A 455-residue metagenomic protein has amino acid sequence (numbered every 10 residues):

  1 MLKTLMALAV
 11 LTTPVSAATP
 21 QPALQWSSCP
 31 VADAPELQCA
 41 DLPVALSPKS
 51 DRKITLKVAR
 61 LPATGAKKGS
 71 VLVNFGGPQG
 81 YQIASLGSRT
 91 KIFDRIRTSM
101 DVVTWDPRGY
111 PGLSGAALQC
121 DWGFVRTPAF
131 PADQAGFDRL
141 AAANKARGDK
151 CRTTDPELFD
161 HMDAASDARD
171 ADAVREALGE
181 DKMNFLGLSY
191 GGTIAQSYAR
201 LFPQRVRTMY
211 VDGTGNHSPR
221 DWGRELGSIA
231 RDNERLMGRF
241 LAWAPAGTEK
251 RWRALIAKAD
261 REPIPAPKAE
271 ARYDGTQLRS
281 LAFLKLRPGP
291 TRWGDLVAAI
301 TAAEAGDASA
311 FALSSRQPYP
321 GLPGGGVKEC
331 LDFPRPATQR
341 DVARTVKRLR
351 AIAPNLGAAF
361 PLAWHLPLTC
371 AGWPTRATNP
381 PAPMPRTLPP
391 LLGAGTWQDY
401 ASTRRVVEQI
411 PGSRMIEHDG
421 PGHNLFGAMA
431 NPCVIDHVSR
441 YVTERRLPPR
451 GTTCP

Functional and structural regions predicted by a protein language model:
L2-M6, L11-D138, W252-L255, T375-T378 (+2 more regions): Catalytic-loop region of hydrolases
C120-A129, A199-K250, T301-G306: A catalytic-pocket lid/entrance helix-loop region that shapes and gates access to the active site across common
T153-E157, A168-K182: Conserved acidic catalytic loop of the alpha/beta-hydrolase fold
E180-Y190: Alpha/beta-hydrolase fold nucleophile elbow
S189-I194, F202: Active-site loop->helix "elbow" adjoining a glycine-rich segment at hydrolase catalytic centers
I194-Y198, S402: Hydrolases whose catalytic domains are alpha/beta-hydrolase-1, hotdog thioesterase, or metallo-beta-lactamase-like
T248-L391, A430: Alpha/beta-hydrolase fold active-site neighborhood
P421-P432: Catalytic histidine-centered segment of alpha/beta-hydrolase-like enzymes
